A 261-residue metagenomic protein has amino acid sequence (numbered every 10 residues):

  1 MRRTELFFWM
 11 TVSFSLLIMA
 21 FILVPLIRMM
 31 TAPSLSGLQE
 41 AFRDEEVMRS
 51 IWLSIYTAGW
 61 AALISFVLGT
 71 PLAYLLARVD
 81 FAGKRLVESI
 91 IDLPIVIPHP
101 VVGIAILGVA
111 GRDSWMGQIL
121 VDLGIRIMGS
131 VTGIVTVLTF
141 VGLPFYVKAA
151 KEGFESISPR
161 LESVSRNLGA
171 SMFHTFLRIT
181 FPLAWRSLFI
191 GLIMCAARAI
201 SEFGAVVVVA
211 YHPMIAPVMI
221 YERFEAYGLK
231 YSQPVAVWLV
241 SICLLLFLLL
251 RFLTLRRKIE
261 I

Functional and structural regions predicted by a protein language model:
R2-S36, E45-E155, I179, L183-A199 (+5 more regions): Membrane-water interface segments at the C-terminal ends of transmembrane alpha-helices in multi-pass inner-membrane
A82, S171-M172: Short coil/turn motifs that cap or connect alpha-helices
L93, R160-L168, S232: Short hydrophobic faces within alpha-helices
K151-E162, M172: Membrane-helix/interface signature in polytopic inner-membrane proteins
V164-S165, T175, I220: Hydrophobic positions on the alpha-helical face of helix-turn-helix-like DNA-binding modules
L168-G169, P182: Glycine/proline-centered hinge or cleavage motifs at structural transition points of membrane proteins
M214-I215: Extracytoplasmic catalytic/substrate-binding loops of multi-pass membrane glycan-assembly enzymes
